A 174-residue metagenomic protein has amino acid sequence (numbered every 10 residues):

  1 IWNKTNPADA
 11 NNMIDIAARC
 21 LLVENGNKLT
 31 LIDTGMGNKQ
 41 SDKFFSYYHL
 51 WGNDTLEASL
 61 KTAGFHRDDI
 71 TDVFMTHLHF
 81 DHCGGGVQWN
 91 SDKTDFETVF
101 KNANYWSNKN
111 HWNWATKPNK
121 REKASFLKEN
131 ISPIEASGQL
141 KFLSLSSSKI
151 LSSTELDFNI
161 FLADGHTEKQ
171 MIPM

Functional and structural regions predicted by a protein language model:
I1-A58, T62, I172-M174: Conserved beta-strand hairpin/beta-sheet module of binuclear metal-dependent hydrolase folds, prominently
T5-N11, K93-T94, I160-F161: Short, P/G- and charge-enriched loop/turn segments at secondary-structure junctions
C20-E24, T30, K39, S144-M174: Core dinuclear metal-dependent hydrolase active-site scaffold
T30-I32, F74, Y105: Residue-level marker for buried hydrophobic side chains located in beta-strands that build the well-ordered beta-sheet
M36, F80, G84: Short active-site segment of divalent metal-dependent hydrolases/proteases that encodes the spacing between
W51-F65, D69, E97-L162: Metallo-beta-lactamase
I70-D81: Metallo-beta-lactamase
C83-T94: Metal-dependent catalytic neighborhoods of phosphoester/phosphodiester hydrolases
